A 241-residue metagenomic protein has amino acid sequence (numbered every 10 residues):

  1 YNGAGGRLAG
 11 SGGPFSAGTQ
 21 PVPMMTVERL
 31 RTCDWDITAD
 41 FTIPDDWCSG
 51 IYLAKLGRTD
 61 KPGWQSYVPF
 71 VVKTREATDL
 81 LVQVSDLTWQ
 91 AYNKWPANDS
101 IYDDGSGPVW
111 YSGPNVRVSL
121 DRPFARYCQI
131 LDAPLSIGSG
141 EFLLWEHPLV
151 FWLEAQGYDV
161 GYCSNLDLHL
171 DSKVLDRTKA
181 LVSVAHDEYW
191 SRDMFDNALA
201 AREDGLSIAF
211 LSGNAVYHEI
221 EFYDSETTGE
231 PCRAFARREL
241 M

Functional and structural regions predicted by a protein language model:
Y1-R29, I51, R58-V174: Aromatic-Pro/Gly-enriched surface loop or interdomain linker that acts as a lid/target-recognition segment
F15-R31, T38-C48, G138-D224: Helical hinge/lid and interdomain linker segments adjacent to catalytic or ligand-binding clefts that mediate domain
D34-D36, Q65: A general secondary-structure signal for short beta-strands and their flanking turns/coil in non-transmembrane regions
T38-D40, L53, P69: Beta-strand secondary-structure signal
L53-L56, V182-S183: Hydrophobic/aromatic-rich, well-ordered segments within soluble, folded domains that form packed cores
N98-S100, A198-A200, T227: Glycine-rich, phosphate-binding/catalytic loops in enzymes
Y102-S106, A185, E203-G205, P231-C232: Short, surface-exposed linear patches
V216-M241: An acidic, glycine-rich "communication" segment
